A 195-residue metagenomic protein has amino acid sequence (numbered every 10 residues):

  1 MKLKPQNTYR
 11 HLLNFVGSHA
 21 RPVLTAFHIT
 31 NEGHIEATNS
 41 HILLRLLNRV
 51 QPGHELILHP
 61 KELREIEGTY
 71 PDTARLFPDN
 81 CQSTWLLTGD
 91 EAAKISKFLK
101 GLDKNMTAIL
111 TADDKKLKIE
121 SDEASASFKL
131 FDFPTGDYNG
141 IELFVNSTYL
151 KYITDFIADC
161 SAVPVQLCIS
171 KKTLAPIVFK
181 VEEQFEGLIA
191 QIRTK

Functional and structural regions predicted by a protein language model:
M1-K195: DNA polymerase processivity clamps
